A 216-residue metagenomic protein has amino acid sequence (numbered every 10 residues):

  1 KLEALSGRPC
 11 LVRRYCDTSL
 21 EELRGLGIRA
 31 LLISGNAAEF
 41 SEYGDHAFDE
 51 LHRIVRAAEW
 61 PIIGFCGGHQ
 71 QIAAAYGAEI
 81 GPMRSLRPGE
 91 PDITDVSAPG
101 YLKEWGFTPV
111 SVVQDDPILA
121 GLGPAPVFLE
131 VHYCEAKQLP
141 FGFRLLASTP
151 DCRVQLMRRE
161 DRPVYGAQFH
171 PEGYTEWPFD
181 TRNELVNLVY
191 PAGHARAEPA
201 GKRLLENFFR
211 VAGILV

Functional and structural regions predicted by a protein language model:
L2-G64, Y76: Flexible gly/pro-rich beta->alpha loop and the following alpha-helix that scaffold active-site loops
G7, P140-L146, R210-G213: A SAM-dependent methyltransferase catalytic signature shared across enzymes that methylate proteins
A47-H52, E79-P82, L146-S148, N183-L185: Glycine-rich, phosphate-binding/catalytic loops in enzymes
E50, R144, R203-N207: Alpha-helical elements of Rossmann-like donor-binding domains used by nucleotide-donor carbohydrate transfer enzymes
G67: Conserved H-loop
Q71-I72: Local cysteine-cluster metal-coordination motifs and their immediate loop/turn environment, predominantly Fe-S cluster
G77-Y165, F169-Y174: Pocket-forming structural segment of enzyme catalytic cores
E172-V216: Acyltransferase
